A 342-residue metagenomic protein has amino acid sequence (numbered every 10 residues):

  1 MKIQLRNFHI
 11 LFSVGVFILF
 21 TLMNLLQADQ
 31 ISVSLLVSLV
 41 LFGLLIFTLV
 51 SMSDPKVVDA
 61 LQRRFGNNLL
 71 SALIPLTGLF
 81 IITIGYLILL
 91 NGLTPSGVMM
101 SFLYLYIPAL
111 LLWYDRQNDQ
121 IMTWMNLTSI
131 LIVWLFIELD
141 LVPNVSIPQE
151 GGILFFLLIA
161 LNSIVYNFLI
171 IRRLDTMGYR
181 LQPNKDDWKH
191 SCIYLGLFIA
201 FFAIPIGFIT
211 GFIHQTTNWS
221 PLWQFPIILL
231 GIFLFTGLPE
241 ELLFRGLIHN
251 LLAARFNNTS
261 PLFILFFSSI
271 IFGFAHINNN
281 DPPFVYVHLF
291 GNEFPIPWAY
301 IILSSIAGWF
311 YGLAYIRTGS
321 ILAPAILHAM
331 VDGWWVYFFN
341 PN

Functional and structural regions predicted by a protein language model:
M1-L61, P324: N-terminal topogenic module of multi-pass integral membrane proteins
L5-L22, V40-L45, N68-T83, N126-W134 (+2 more regions): Alpha-helical transmembrane segments
F20-Q30, S53-K56, I81-G92, L135-I147 (+2 more regions): Juxtamembrane "helix-exit" motif on the non-cytosolic side of transmembrane helices
V33-L41, L69-I170: Alpha-helical transmembrane segments in multi-pass membrane proteins
L44-G66, I84-G85, I107-D115, E241: Canonical alpha-helical transmembrane segments
P55-L69, L112-W124, I147, G178-D186 (+1 more regions): Membrane-interface helix-boundary motifs at transmembrane edges
M99-S101, Q120-W124, D140-G237, L289-N292: Juxtamembrane helix-loop-helix connectors linking adjacent transmembrane helices in multi-pass membrane enzymes
F198-N342: Transmembrane helix-loop-helix hairpins at the membrane interface of multi-pass integral membrane proteins
